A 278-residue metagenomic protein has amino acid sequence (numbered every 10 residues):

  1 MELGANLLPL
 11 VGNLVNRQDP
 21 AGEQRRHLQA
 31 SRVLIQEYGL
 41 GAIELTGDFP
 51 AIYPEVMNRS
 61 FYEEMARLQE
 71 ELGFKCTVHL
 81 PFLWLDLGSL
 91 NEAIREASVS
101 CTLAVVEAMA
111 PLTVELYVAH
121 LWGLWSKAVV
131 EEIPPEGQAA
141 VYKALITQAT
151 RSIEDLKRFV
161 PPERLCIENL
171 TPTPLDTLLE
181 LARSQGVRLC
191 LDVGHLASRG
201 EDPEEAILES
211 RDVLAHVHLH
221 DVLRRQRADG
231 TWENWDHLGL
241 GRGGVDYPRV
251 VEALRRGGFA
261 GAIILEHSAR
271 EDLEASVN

Functional and structural regions predicted by a protein language model:
M1-A104, R188: N-terminal pre-domain/capping segments
M1-G4, R25, V33-G39, E70 (+5 more regions): Histidine-acidic metal/acid-base catalytic patches
G4-A5, A42-E44, T77, L116-H120 (+3 more regions): A structural signal for short, well-ordered beta-strand segments and their strand-loop junctions that often border
N6-L10, T46-P50, P81-L83, W122-L124 (+4 more regions): Active-site beta-loop-alpha junctions enriched in small/polar residues
P20-Q24, P54, N58-F61, N91-S98 (+6 more regions): Residue-level preference for long, well-ordered alpha-helices that form the structural scaffold of enzyme catalytic
R25, Q29, E70-E71, L87-R188: Active-site acidic/histidine proton-transfer and metal-coordination neighborhood in alpha/beta enzyme cores
I52-V56, A93, S100, E168-T171 (+2 more regions): Active-site glycine- and acidic-residue-rich loops that bind and position anionic ligands or nucleotide-like cofactors
Y62-L83, I146-V160, V245-E252: Alpha-helix-loop-beta-strand connector modules within alpha/beta enzyme cores
